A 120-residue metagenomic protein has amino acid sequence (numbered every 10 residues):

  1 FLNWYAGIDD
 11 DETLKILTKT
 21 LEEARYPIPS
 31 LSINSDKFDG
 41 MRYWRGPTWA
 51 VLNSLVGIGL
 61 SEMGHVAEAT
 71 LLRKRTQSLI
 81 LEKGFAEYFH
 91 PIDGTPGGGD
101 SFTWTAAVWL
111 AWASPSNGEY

Functional and structural regions predicted by a protein language model:
F1-D10, N53-V66, R73-T76: Alpha-helical support elements that line or immediately flank enzyme active sites and cofactor-binding pockets
F1-T48, L81-Y120: Extended glycan-interaction surfaces of carbohydrate-active proteins
V51-L55, E68-R75, I80, G84 (+2 more regions): Short amphipathic alpha-helical segments
